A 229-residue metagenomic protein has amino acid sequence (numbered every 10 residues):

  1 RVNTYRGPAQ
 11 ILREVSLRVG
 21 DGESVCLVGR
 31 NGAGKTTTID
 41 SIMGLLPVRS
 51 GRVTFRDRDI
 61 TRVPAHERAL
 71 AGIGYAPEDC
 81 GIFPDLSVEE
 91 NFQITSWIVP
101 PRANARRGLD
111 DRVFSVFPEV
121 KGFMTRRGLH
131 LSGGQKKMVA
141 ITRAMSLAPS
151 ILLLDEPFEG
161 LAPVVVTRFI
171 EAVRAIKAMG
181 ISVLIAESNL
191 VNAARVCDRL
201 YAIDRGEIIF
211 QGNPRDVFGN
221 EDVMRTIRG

Functional and structural regions predicted by a protein language model:
V28-R30: The feature captures the beta-strand-to-loop junction immediately N-terminal to the Walker
M43: Helix-to-loop junction immediately C-terminal to a conserved catalytic motif
G51-D59, A71, A105-D110: Conserved ABC transporter NBD signature motif
R127-L131: Conserved ABC ATPase signature
A144-M145: ABC ATPase C-loop
L152-E156: Catalytic Walker B motif of ABC-type/P-loop ATPase nucleotide-binding domains
